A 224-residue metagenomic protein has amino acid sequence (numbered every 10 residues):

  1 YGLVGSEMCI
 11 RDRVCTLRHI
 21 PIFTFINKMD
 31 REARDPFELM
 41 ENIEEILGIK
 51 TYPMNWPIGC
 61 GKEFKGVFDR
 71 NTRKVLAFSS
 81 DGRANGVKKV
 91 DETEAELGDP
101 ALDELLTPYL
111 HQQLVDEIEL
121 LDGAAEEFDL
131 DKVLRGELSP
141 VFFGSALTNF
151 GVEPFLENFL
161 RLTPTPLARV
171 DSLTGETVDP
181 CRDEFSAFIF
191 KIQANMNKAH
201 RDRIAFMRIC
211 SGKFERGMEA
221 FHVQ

Functional and structural regions predicted by a protein language model:
Y1-G5, I10: Single conserved hydrophobic/aromatic residue that forms the stacking wall/gate of nucleotide- or nucleobase-binding
T16: Anion (oxyanion) recognition and catalysis
N27: Active-site glycine-centered loops adjacent to acidic/histidine catalytic or metal-binding residues that shape
R31-K89, L138-L156: Canonical P-loop GTPase G-domain recognition
C60-K65, D116, G123-Q224: Conserved catalytic-core segments of large NTP-driven translation/proteostasis enzymes
S80-Y109, E119: Switch/coupling subdomain of P-loop NTPase systems
